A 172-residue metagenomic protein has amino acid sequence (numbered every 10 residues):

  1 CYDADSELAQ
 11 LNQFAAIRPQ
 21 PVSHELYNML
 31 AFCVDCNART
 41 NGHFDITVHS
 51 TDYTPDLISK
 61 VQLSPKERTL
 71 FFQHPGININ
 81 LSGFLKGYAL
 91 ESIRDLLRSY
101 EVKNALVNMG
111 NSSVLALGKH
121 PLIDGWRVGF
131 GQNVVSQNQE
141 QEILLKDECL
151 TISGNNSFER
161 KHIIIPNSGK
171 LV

Functional and structural regions predicted by a protein language model:
C1-V172: Mature catalytic core of soluble alpha/beta enzymes
